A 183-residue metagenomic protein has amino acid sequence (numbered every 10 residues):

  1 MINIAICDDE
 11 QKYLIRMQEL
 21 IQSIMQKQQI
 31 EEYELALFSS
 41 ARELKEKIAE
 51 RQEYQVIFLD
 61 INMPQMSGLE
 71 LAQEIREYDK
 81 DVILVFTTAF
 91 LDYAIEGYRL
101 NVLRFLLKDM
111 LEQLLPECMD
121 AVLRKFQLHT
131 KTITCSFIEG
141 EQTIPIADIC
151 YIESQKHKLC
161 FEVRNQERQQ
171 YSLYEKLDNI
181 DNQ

Functional and structural regions predicted by a protein language model:
I2-Q22, I57: Conserved acidic segment of CheY-like receiver
C7, T87, K108, L173-Y174: Active-site-adjacent beta-strand anchor residues
I15-M25, L44-K45, A72: Short, well-ordered amphipathic alpha-helices
Q26-S40, K47: Short hydrophobic/Thr-rich beta-strand motif most characteristic of the beta2 strand and flanking loop of CheY-like
I30-E32, D79, L100, Q183: Short, well-ordered coil/turn elements that cap or connect secondary structure elements
K45-L128: CheY-like receiver
E117-Q183: Conserved binding/recognition cores within well-folded domains
